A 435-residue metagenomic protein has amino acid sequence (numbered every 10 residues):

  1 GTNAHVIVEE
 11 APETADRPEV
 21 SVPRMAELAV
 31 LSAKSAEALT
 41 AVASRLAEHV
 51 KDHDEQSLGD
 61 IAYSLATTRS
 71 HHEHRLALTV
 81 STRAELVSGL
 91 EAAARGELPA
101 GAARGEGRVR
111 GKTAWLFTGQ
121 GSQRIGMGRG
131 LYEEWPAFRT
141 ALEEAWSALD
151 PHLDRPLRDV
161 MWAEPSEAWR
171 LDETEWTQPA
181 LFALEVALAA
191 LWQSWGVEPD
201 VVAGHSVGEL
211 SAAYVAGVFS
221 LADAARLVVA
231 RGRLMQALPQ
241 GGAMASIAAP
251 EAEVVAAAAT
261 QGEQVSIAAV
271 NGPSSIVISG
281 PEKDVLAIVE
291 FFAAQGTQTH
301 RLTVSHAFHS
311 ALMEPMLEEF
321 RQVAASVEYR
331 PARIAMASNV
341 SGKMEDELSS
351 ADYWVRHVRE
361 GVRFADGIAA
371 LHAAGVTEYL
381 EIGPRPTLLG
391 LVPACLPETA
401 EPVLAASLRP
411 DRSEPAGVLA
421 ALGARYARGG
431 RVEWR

Functional and structural regions predicted by a protein language model:
T2-T113, R129, L238-A245, E251-E253 (+4 more regions): Flexible catalytic loop/linker elements that gate and position reactive groups at enzyme active sites
T2-V6, F117-Q123, E381-I382, P386-T387: Conserved phosphate/anionic-ligand binding catalytic regions in large, soluble enzymes, centered on
Q56-D60, L142-R170: N-terminal structural subdomain of ketosynthase/condensing enzymes
S88-A92, L98-G101, W162-I382, P386-L388 (+1 more regions): Acyltransferase
V109-T140, E144: Short, surface-exposed "cap/lid" segments of acyl-processing enzymes
P156, P331-R333, A365, Y379-E381 (+2 more regions): Acidic/polar loop patches that form or flank catalytic/metal-binding clefts of enzymes that bind anionic ligands
P386-E398: Short Gly/Thr/Asp-enriched flexible loops that form oxyanion-binding sites at enzyme active sites
E398-R428: Short, flexible loop segments at boundaries between secondary-structure elements
